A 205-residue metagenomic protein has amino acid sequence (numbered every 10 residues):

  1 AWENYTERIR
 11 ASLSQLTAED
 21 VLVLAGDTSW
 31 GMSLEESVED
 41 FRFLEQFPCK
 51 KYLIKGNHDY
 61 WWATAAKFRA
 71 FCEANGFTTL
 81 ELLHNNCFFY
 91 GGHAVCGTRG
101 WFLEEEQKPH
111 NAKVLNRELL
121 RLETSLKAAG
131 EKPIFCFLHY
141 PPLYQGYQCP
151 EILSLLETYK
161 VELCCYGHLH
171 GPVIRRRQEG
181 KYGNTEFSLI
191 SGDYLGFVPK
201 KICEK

Functional and structural regions predicted by a protein language model:
A1-E3, R10-A11, F89, K113 (+3 more regions): Binuclear metal-dependent phosphoesterase catalytic core
A1-Q46, D59-Y60, R117, E123-K132 (+1 more regions): N-terminal active-site segment of His-dependent metallophosphoesterases
S12, E39-P48, A74-N75, E151-K160: Catalytic-core regions built around general acid/base machinery
E19, P48-K50, G92, E131-P133 (+1 more regions): A general structural motif
L22-D27, K51-N57, E81-H84, F135-L138 (+2 more regions): Active-site neighborhood of phospho(di)ester-bond hydrolases with catalytic His/Asp-centered motifs
S29-E35, N57-A65, C87-F89, F102-E106 (+3 more regions): Active-site environment of divalent metal-dependent phosphoester hydrolases
F47, T78, Y182-G183: Short, structured coil segments at secondary-structure junctions
D59, A63-E151, L155: Conserved catalytic scaffold of divalent metal-dependent phosphoesterases
